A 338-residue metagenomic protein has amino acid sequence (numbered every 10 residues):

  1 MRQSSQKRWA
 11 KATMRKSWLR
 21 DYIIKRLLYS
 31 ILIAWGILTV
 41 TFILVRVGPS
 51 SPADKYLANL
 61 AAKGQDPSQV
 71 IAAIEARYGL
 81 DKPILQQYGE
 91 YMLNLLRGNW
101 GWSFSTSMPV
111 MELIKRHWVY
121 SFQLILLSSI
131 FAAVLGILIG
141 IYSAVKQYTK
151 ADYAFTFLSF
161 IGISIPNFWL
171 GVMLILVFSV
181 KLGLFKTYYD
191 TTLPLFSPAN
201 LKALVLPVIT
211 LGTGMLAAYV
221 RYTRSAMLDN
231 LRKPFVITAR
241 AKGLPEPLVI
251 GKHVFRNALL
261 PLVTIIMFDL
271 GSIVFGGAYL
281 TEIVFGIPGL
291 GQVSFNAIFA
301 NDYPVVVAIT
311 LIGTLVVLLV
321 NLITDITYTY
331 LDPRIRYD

Functional and structural regions predicted by a protein language model:
R2, R8-L19, G79-I137: An internal, D/E-rich "acidic patch" concept
R8-V47: Charged, compositionally biased N-terminal leader segments and the immediate start of the first structured element
S17-D21, W118-A151, P194-D338: Alpha-helical transmembrane segments of integral membrane proteins, especially multi-pass inner/plasma-membrane
A34-I43, F160-M173, I265-I266, L270: Hydrophobic alpha-helical membrane-insertion segments
A34-Q86, L182-N200: Hydrophobic alpha-helical transmembrane segments of membrane transport/permease proteins and related membrane-embedded
Q65-R97, V205, F285-A297: Short hydrophobic, aromatic-rich alpha-helical segments embedded in or entering the lipid bilayer of multi-pass
T156-R221: Membrane-water interface segments at transmembrane-helix boundaries in multipass membrane proteins
